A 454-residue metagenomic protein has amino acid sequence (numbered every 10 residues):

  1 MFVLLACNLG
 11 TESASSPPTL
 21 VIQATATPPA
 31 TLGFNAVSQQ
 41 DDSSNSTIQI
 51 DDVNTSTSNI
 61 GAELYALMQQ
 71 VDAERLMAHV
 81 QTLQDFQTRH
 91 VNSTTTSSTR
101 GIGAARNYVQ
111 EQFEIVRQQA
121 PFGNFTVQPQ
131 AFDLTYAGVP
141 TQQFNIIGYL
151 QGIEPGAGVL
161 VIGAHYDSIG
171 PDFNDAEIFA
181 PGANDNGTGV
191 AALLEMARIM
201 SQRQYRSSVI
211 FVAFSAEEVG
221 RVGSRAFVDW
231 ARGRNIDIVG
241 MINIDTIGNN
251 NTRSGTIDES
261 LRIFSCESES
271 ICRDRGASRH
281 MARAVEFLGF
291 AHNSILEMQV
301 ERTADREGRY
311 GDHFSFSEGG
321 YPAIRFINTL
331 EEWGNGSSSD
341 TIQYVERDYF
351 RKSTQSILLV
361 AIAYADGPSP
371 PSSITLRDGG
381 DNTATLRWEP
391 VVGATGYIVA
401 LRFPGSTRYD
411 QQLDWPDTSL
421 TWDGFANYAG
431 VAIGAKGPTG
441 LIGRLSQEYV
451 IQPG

Functional and structural regions predicted by a protein language model:
C7-T57, G454: Ser/Thr-rich, Proline-interspersed low-complexity disordered segments
A78-Q151: A non-catalytic alpha/beta surface segment that caps or lines the substrate-entry region of metallo-dependent hydrolase
Q84, I247-S268, V300-P368: Active-site-adjacent mobile loop/cap segments within catalytic or ligand-binding domains
G148, I162-G163, D167-R221, I357: Alpha-helical metal-binding/catalytic segments enriched in His/Glu/Asp
Q204, F214-G311: Metal-dependent peptidase/peptidase-like ectodomains
A384-V392: Conserved aromatic anchor
W422-L441: Beta-strand-rich modules
P438-G454: Extracellular fibronectin type III
